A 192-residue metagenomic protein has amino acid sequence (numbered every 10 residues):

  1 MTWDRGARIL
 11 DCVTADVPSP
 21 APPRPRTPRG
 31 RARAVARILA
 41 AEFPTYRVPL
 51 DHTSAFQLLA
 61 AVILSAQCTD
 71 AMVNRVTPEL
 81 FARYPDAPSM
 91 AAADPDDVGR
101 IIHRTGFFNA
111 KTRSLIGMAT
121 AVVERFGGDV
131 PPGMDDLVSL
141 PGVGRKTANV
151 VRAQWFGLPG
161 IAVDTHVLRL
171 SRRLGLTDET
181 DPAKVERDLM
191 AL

Functional and structural regions predicted by a protein language model:
V17-L192: Catalytic cores of DNA base-excision repair glycosylases
